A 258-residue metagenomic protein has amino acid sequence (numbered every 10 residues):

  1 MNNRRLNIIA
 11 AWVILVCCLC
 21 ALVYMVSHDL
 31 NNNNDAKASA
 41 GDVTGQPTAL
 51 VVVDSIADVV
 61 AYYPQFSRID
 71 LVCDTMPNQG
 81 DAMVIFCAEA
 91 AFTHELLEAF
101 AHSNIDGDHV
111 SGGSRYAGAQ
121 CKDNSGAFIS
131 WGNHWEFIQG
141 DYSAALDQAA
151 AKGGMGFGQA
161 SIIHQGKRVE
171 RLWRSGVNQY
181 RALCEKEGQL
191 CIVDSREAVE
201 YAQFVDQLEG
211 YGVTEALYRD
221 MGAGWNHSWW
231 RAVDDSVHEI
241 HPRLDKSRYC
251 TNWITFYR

Functional and structural regions predicted by a protein language model:
N2-Q120, V193-D194: Zymogen propeptides
P47, N124-G126, V177-A182, C250-T251: Short glycine-rich loop/turn motifs
I69-D70, G126-S130, L183, I254: Broad, structure-driven detector of short, well-ordered beta-strand segments within folded domains
V72, L146-A151, A182, E200-Q207: A short, polar/proline- and glycine-enriched secondary-structure boundary/capping micro-motif
L97-K167: Active-site-adjacent helix-turn-beta-strand microarchitecture at beta-sheet edges that either contains or buttresses
F100-Y116, R174, E185, Q189-A198 (+2 more regions): Conserved, well-ordered active-site substructure
G154-V193: Flexible, glycine-rich surface segments
